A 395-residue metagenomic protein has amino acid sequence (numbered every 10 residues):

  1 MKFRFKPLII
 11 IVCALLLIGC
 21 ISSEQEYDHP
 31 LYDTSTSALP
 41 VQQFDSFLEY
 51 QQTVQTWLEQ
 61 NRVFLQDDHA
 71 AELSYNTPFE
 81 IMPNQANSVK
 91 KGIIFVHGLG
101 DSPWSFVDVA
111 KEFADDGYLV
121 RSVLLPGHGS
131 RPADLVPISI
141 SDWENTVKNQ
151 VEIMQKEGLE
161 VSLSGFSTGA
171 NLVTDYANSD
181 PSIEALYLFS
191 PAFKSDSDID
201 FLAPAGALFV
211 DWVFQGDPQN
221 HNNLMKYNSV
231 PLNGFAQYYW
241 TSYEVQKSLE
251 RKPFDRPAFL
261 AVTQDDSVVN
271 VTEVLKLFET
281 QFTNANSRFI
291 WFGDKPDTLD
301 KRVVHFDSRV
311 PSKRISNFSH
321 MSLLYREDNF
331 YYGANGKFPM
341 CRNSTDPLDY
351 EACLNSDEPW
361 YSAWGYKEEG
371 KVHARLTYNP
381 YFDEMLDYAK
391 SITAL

Functional and structural regions predicted by a protein language model:
I18-G19: C-terminal motif of bacterial Sec signal peptides marking the signal peptidase cleavage site
S74-L125: Short, surface-exposed "cap/lid" segments of acyl-processing enzymes
P83-A86, V230-A394: Serine-hydrolase catalytic core
S130-E157, S162: Catalytic nucleophile-loop/oxyanion-hole region of alpha/beta-hydrolase and closely related hydrolase-like folds
G165-G169, V173: Gly/Ala-rich beta-loop-alpha elbow adjacent to hydrolase catalytic centers
D175-A185: Conserved hydrolase catalytic core segment
L188-D198: Active-site nucleophile loop of the alpha/beta-hydrolase fold
